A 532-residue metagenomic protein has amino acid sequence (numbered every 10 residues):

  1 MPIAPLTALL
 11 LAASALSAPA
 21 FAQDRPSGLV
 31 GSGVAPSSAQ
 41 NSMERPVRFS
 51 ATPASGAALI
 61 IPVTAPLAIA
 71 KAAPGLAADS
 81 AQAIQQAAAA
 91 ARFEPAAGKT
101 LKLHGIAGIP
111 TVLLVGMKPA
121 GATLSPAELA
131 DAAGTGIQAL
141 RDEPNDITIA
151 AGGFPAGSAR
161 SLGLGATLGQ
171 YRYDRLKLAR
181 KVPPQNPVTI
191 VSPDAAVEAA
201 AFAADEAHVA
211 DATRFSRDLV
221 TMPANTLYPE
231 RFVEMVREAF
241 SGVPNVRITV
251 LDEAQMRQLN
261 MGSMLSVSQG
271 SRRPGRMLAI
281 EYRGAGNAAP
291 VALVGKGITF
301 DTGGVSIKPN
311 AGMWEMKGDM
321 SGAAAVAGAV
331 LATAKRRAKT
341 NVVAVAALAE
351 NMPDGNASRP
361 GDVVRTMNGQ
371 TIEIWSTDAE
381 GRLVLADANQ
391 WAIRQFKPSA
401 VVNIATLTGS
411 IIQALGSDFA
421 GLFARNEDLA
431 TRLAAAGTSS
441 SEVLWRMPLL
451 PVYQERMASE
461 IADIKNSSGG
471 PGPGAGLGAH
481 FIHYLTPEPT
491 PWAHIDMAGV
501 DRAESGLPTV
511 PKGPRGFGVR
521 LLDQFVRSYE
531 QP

Functional and structural regions predicted by a protein language model:
M1-A8: Bacterial N-terminal signal peptides that target proteins for export
L10-A13, Q23: Compositionally biased, low-complexity segments
S14-A15, S271: Short linear Ser/Thr-Pro motifs
A15, T64-P66, A70-A73, G416 (+2 more regions): Alpha-helix initiation/capping motif
S17-P19: N-terminal signal peptide c-region/cleavage motif recognized by signal peptidases
Q23, V233-P532: A generic structural signal for tightly packed, nonpolar segments enriched in small/aliphatic residues
Q23-G297: Short amphipathic alpha-helical segment within the helicase RecA-like ATPase core that mediates nucleic-acid
